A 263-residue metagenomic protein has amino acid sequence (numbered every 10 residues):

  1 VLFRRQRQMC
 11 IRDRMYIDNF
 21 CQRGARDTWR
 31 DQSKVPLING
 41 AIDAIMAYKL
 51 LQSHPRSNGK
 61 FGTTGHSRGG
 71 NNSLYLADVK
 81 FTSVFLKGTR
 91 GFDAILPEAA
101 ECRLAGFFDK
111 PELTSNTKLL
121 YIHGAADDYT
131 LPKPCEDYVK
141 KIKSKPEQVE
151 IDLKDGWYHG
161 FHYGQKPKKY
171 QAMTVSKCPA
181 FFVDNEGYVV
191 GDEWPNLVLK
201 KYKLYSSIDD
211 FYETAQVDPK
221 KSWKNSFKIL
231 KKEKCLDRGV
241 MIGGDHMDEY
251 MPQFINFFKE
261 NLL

Functional and structural regions predicted by a protein language model:
V1-R7, I11: Single conserved hydrophobic/aromatic residue that forms the stacking wall/gate of nucleotide- or nucleobase-binding
R12, I17-Q22, A100, K154-G156: Active-site loop/turn elements of alpha/beta-hydrolase fold enzymes, especially the short glycine-/histidine-rich
Y16-N39, T174, I229-L236: Cap/lid segment of the alpha/beta-hydrolase catalytic domain
Q32-P55, Y75: Alpha/beta-hydrolase active-site loop
Q52, G70-F85: Short glycine-enriched nucleophile-adjacent loop and the immediately C-terminal alpha-helix near the catalytic center
R56-S67: Alpha/beta-hydrolase fold nucleophile elbow
K87-G156: The feature captures the conserved acid-bearing segment of alpha/beta-hydrolase catalytic domains
Q148-L263: C-terminal catalytic histidine-bearing segment of alpha/beta-hydrolase fold enzymes
